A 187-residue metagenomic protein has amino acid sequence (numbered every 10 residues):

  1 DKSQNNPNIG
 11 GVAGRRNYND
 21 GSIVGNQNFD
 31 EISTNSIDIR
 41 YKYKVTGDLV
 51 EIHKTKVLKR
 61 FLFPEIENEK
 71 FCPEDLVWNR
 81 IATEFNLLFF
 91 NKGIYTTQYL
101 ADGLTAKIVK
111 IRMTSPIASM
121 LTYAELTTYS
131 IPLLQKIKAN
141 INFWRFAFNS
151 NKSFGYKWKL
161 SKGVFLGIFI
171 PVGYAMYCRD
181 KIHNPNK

Functional and structural regions predicted by a protein language model:
D1-G25: Conserved donor NDP-sugar-binding/catalytic core segment of glycosyltransferases
D1-N8, T97-Q98, A175-H183: An N-terminal domain-start capping segment
R16-A106: Conserved nucleotide-sugar donor-binding catalytic segment
F71, L134-I137: Alpha-helix N-cap/helix-initiation sites
F89, V109-M113, W144: Preference for long, solvent-exposed alpha-helical segments and helix-linker "stalks"
T97-L100, K107-L134: Catalytic core of nucleotide-sugar-dependent glycosyltransferases
K136-A147: Structural register within alpha-helical repeat arrays
F148-K187: Membrane-interface aromatic/basic loop that binds lipid-linked glycans or pyrophosphate carriers, typified by
